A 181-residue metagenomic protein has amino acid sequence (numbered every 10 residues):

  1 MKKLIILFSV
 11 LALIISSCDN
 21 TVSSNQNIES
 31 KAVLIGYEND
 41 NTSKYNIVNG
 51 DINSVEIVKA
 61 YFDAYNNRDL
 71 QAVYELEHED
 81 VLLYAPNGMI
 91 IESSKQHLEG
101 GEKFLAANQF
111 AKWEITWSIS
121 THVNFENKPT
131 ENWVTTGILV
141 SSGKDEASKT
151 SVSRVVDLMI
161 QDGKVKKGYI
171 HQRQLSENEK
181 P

Functional and structural regions predicted by a protein language model:
M1-L4, D19-N20: Positively charged n-region of N-terminal signal peptides that target proteins for export
I14-S17: C-terminal motif of bacterial Sec signal peptides marking the signal peptidase cleavage site
D19-N67, Q71, E75: Short, low-complexity N-terminal intrinsically disordered segments enriched in polar/charged residues
N27, K166-P181: Low-complexity, intrinsically disordered terminal/linker segments enriched in charged and Gly/Pro repeats
K44-V48, L82-E92: A short gly/proline-enriched turn/hairpin at secondary-structure junctions
Y61, A72-Y74, V81, H97 (+2 more regions): Hydrophobic pocket/interface hotspot
G101-E146: Surface-exposed, charged secondary-structure patches
E131-Q172: Exposed beta-sheet edge and beta->alpha loop/turn motif
